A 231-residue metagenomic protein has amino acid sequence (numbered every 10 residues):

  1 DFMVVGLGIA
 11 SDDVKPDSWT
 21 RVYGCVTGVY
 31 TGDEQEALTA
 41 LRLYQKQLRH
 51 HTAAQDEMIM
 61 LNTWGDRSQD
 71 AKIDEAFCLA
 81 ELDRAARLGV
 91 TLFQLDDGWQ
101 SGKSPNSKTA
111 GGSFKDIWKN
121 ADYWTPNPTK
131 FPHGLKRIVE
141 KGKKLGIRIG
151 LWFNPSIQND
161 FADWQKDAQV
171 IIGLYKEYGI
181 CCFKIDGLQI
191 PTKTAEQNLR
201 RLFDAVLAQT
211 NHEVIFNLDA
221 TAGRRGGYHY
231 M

Functional and structural regions predicted by a protein language model:
D1-T52: Beta-strand-rich recognition/accessory modules
P16, T31-Q35, A71-E75, P132 (+1 more regions): Generic detection of long, well-ordered alpha-helical segments
C25, C78, C181-C182: Generic recognition of cysteine residues
V26, G65, A220-A222: A broadly conserved detector of short glycine/acidic/proline-rich loop/turn motifs that flank catalytic sites and bind
G28-T31, G65, P155: Non-catalytic surface loops within mature trypsin-like serine protease
E34-R84, L88-L92, D96, S101: An acidic-aromatic substrate-binding cleft motif
Q94-M231: Aromatic- and carboxylate-enriched substrate-binding clefts and catalytic-loop regions of carbohydrate-active enzymes
